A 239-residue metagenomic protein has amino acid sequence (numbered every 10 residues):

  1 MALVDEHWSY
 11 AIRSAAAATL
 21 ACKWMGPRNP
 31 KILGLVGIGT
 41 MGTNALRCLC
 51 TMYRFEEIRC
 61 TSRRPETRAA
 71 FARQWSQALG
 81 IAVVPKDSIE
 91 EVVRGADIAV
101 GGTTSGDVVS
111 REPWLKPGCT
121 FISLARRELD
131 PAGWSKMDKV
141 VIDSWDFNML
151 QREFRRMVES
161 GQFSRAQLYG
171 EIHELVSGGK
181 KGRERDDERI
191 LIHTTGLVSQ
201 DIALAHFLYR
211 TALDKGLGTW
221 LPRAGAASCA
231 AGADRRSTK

Functional and structural regions predicted by a protein language model:
M1-P30: Phosphate/diphosphate ligand-binding glycine-rich loop within oxidoreductases
E6-Y10, S123-L129, G196-V198: Glycine-rich phosphate/pyrophosphate-binding beta-alpha loops
M25-I32, R54, K116-P117: Short helix-loop-beta connector
I38-G39: Glycine-rich Rossmann-fold phosphate-binding loop(s) that bind the pyrophosphate of adenine dinucleotide cofactors
G42-T43: N-terminal Rossmann-fold NAD(P) dinucleotide-binding loop
T51-S76: NAD(P)-binding Rossmann-fold cofactor-contacting core
G80-M157, Q162: Rossmann-like adenosine-cofactor binding region
W134-A231: Adenosine-phosphate binding glycine-rich loop
